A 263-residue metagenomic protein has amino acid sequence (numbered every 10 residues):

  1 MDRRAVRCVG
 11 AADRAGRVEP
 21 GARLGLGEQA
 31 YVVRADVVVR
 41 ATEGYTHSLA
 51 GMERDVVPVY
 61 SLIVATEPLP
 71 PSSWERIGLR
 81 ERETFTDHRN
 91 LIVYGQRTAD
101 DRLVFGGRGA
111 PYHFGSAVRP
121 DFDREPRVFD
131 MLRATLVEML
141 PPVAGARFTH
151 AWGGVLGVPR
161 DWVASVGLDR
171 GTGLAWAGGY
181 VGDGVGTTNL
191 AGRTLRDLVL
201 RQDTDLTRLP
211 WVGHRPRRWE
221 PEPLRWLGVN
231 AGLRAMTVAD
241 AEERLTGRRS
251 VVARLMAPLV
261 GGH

Functional and structural regions predicted by a protein language model:
D2-R23: A conserved short coil-to-beta-strand element within the FAD-binding core of flavoproteins
R3, V39, A175-A177: Hydrophobic/aromatic beta-strand patches that form the interior of the parallel beta-sheet core in alpha/beta enzyme
C8, A12, Y31-P71, R76-T172 (+1 more regions): Active-site substrate-recognition segment that forms the wall of the catalytic cavity or substrate channel
V18-P20, R102-L103, L174-A175: Hydrophobic residues embedded in beta-strands of well-ordered beta-sheets
L26-A30: Glycine-centered tight beta-turn/hairpin loop motif at sheet-sheet or coil-to-beta transitions
R108, G179-Y180: Short strand-loop junctions, especially beta-strand C-caps/beta-turns that link beta-sheets to coils or alpha-helices
V155, Y180-V181: Short beta->alpha junction loops/turns
G171-A175, V181-H263: C-terminal lid/capping helical subdomain adjacent to the catalytic/cofactor pocket in oxidative enzymes
